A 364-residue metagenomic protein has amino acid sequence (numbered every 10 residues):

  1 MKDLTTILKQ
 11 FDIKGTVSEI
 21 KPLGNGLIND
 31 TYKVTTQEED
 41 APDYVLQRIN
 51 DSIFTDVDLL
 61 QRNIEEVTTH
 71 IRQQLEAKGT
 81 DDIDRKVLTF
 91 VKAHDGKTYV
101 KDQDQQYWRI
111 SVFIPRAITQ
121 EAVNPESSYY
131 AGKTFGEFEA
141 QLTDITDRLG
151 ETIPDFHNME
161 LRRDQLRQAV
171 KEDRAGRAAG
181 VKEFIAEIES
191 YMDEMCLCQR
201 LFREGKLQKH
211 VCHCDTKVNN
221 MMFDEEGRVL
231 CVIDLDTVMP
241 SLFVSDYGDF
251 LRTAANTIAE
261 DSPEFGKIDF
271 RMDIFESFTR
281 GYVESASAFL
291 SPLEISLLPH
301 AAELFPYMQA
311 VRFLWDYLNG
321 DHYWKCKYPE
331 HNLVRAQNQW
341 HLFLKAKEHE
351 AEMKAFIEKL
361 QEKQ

Functional and structural regions predicted by a protein language model:
M1-K21, I71: Juxta-kinase regulatory segment immediately upstream of eukaryotic protein kinase catalytic domains
E19-L23, L27-Q37, A41-K171, F243 (+6 more regions): Conserved ATP-binding subdomain of kinase catalytic cores across diverse folds
K21, N25, Q47-R48, F54-D58 (+8 more regions): ATP-dependent phospho-/nucleotidyl transfer catalytic cores
Y44, K86, R109, H210 (+2 more regions): Protein kinase-like catalytic core scaffold
N219-A259: Catalytic activation segment of kinase domains across protein kinase-like and atypical kinase folds
V244-A288, L304-Y323: Active-site activation/catalytic loop segments of kinase-like enzymes and analogous catalytic loops in related
I295-F305: Small/polar glycine-rich anion-binding or flexible loop at a beta-alpha turn
A346-H349: Long, compositionally biased intrinsically disordered regions
